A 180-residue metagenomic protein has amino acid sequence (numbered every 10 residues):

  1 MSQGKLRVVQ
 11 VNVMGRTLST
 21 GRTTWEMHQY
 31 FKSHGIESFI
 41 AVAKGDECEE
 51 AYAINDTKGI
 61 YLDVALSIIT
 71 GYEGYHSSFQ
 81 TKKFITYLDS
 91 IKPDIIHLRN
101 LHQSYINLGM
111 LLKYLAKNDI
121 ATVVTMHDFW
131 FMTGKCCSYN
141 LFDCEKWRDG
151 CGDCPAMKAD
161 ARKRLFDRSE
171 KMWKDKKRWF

Functional and structural regions predicted by a protein language model:
S2-F180: Catalytic cores of nucleotide-sugar-dependent glycosyltransferases that transfer UDP/GDP/TDP-activated
